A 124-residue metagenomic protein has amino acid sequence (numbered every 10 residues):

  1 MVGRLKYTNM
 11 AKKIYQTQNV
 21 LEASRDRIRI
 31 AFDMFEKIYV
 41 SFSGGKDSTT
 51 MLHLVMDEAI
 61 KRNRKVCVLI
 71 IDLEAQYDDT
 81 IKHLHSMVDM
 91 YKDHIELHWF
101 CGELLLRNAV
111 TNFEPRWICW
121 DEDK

Functional and structural regions predicted by a protein language model:
V2-K124: ATP-dependent adenylation/nucleotidyltransferase module used to activate substrates
